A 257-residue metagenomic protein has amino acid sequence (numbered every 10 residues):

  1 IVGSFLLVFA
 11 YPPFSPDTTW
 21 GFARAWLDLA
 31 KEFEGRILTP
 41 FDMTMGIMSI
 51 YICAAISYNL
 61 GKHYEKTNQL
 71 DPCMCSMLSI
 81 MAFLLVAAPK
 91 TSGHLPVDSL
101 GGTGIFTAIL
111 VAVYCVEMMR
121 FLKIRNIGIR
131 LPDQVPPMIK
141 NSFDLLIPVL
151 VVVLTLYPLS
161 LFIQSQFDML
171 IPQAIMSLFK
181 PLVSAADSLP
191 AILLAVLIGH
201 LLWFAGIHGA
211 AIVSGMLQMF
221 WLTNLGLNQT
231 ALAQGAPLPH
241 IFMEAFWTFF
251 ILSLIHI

Functional and structural regions predicted by a protein language model:
I1, V8, A23-A25, R36-A205: Signature of multi-pass transmembrane helix bundles
V2-D28, Y157-S160, W247-L252: Alpha-helical transmembrane segments and their cytosolic membrane-interface
S15, F33-I37: Soluble N-terminal domains of membrane-associated systems
D17-L29, L217-F249: Membrane-interface interhelical connector segments
K66-M77, I207-L217, T248-S253: Short, non-helical or kinked segments that cap or interrupt transmembrane helices
L197-A210, M219-T223: Transmembrane alpha-helix interface/packing and boundary motifs in multi-pass membrane proteins, characterized by
I255-I257: Conserved small/polar residues in nucleotide/adenosyl-binding loops
